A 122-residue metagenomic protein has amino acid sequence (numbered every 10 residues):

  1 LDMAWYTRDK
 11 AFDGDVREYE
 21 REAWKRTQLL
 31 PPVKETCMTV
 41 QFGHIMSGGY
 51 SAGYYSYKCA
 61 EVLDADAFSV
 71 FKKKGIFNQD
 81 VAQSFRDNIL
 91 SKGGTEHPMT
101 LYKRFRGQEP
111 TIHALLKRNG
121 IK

Functional and structural regions predicted by a protein language model:
D2-K122: C-terminal, non-catalytic "cap/extension" segments appended to globular domains
